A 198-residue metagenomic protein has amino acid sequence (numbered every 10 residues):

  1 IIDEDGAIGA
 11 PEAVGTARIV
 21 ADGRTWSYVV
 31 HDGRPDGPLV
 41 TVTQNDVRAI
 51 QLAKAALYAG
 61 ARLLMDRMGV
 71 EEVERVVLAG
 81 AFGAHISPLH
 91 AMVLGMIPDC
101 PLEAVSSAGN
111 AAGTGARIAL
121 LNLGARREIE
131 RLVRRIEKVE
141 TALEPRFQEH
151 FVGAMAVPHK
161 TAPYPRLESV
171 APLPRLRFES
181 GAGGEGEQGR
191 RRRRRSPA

Functional and structural regions predicted by a protein language model:
I1-A198: Helical "lid/coupling" subdomains associated with nucleotide-phosphate turnover
